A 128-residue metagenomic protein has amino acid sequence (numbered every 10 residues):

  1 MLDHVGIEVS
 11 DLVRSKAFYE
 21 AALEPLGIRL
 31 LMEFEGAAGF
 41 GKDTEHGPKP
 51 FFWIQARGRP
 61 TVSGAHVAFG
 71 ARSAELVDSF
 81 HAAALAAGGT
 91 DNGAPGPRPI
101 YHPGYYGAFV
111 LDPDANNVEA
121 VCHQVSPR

Functional and structural regions predicted by a protein language model:
M1-K16, V67, Q124-R128: N-terminal beta-strand motif that seeds the catalytic metal site of vicinal oxygen chelate
E8-K49: Core segments of cupin and vicinal oxygen chelate
V9-R14, A68-P113: Vicinal oxygen chelate
G41-S79: Long, continuous compositionally biased terminal/linker segments
L111-P127: Short, contiguous alpha-helical
